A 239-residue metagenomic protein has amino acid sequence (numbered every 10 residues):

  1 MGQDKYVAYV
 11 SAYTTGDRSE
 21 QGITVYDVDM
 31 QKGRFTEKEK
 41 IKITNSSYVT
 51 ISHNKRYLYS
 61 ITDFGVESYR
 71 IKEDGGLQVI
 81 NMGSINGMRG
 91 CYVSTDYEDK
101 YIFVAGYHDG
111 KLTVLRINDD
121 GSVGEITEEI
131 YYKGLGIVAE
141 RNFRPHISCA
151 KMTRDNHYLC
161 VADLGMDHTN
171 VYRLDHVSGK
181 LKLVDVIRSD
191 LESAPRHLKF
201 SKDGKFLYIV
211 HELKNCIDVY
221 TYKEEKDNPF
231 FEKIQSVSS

Functional and structural regions predicted by a protein language model:
G2-D4, I51-K55, Y97-D99, R154-D155 (+1 more regions): Residue-level detector of Asp-centered blade-edge/turn motifs that repeat once per structural unit in beta-propeller
Y13-T15, I61-D63, Y107-D109, I117 (+3 more regions): Short loop/turn segments immediately following the C-termini of beta-strands
S19, N45, R89, H146 (+1 more regions): Beta-rich catalytic cores
Y26-K32, Y69-G76, V114-G124, Y172-K180 (+1 more regions): Short loop/turn segments immediately following beta-strands, especially the blade-tip and inter-blade linker loops
T36-D99: Blade-loop segments of beta-propeller domains
E39-T44, M82-N86, Y131, E140-R144 (+2 more regions): Surface loop/turn motifs at the tips and blade-to-blade linkers of beta-strand repeat domains
L77-C149: Asp-box/WD-like beta-propeller blade repeats and closely related beta-sheet repeat scaffolds
